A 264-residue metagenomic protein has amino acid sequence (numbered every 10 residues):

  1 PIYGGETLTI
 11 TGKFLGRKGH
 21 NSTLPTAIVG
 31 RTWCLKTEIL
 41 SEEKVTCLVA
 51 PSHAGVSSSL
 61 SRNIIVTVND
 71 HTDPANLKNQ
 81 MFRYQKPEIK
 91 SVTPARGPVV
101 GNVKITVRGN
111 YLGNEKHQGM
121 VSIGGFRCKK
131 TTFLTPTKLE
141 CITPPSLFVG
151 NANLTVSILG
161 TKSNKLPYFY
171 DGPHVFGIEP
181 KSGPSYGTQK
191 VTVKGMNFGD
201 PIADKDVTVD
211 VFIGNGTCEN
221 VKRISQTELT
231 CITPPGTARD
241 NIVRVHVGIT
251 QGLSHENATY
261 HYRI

Functional and structural regions predicted by a protein language model:
P1-H20, H71-H117, G160-D204, T250-I264: Beta-strand/beta-sandwich contexts
L8-G12, A27, V45, L60-V68 (+10 more regions): A structural motif
L15-C34, L112-C128, G199-C218: Short, surface-exposed alpha-helix to beta-strand junction/turn motifs within ectodomains of secreted and cell-envelope
T37-I39, K130-L134, N220-I224: Short beta-strand segments within Ig-like beta-sandwich modules, predominantly Fibronectin type-III
K44-P51, K138-P144, E228-P234: Exposed aromatic-hydrophobic patches
A50, T67-H71, P144, S157-T161 (+2 more regions): Beta-strand-rich extracellular modules
P51-L60, P145-G150, P234-R239: Surface-exposed, short loops/turns at beta-strand junctions within beta-sandwich domains
